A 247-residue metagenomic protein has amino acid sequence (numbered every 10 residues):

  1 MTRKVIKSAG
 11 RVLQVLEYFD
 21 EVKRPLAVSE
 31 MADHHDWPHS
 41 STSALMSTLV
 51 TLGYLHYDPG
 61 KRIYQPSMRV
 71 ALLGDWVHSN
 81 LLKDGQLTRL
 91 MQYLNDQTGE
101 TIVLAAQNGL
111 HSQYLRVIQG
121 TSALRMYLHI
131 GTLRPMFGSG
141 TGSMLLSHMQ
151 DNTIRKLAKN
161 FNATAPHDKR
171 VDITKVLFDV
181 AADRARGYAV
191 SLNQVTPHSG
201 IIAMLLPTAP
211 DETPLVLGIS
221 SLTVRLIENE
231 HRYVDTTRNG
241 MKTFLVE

Functional and structural regions predicted by a protein language model:
M1-H78, K242, V246-E247: N-terminal helix-turn-helix
D20, G142, L146, Q150 (+1 more regions): Short amphipathic alpha-helical signal-transduction/dimerization elements
L55-Y57, L104-A105, L206: A structural signal for short hydrophobic beta-strand segments in well-ordered beta-sheet cores
K61-N160: Amphipathic alpha-helical effector-binding/dimerization core of metabolite-sensing transcriptional regulators
V70-L73, A163-T164, L222-R225: A short, flexible beta-alpha/helix-coil linker loop
D168-T243: Extended hydrophobic
